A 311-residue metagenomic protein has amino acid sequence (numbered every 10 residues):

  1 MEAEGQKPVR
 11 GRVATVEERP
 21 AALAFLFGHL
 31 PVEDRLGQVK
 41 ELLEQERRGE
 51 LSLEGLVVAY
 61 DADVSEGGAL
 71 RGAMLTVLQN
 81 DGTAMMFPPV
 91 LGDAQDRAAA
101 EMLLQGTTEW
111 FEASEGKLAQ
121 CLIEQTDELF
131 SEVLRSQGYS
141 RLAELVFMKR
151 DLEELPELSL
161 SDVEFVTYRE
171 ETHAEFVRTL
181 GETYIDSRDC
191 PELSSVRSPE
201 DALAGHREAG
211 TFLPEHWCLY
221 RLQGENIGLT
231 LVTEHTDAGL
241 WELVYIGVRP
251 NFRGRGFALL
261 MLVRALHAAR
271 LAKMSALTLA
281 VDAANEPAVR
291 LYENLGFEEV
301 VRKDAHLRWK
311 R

Functional and structural regions predicted by a protein language model:
M1-E4, N80, G92-V163, R169 (+1 more regions): Acyl-donor-binding surface of acyltransferase catalytic domains
E4-A24, E164-R178, I185-S187: A short beta-loop-alpha structural element at the N-terminal edge of CoA-dependent acyl/N-acetyltransferase catalytic
L26-A62, L193-N226, L231: Active-site rim helix/loop that mediates acceptor-substrate recognition in acyltransferases
K40-Q105, E109-E112, T230-L240: Conserved donor-binding loop and adjoining core beta-sheet/short helix segment in diverse acyl/aminoacyl transferases
F87, L91-D93, E124, R249 (+2 more regions): Residue-level recognition of the GNAT/N-acetyltransferase active site
Q95-E109, V248, G254-L271, V289-N294: Conserved acetyl-CoA-binding loop-helix of GNAT-fold acetyltransferases
Q105, Q125-A143, L259, A283-V301 (+1 more regions): Conserved active-site alpha-helix within GNAT-family acetyltransferase domains
A119-I123, L243, L277-V281: Conserved hydrophobic beta-strand within the GNAT/NAT acetyltransferase core sheet that lines the active-site cleft
